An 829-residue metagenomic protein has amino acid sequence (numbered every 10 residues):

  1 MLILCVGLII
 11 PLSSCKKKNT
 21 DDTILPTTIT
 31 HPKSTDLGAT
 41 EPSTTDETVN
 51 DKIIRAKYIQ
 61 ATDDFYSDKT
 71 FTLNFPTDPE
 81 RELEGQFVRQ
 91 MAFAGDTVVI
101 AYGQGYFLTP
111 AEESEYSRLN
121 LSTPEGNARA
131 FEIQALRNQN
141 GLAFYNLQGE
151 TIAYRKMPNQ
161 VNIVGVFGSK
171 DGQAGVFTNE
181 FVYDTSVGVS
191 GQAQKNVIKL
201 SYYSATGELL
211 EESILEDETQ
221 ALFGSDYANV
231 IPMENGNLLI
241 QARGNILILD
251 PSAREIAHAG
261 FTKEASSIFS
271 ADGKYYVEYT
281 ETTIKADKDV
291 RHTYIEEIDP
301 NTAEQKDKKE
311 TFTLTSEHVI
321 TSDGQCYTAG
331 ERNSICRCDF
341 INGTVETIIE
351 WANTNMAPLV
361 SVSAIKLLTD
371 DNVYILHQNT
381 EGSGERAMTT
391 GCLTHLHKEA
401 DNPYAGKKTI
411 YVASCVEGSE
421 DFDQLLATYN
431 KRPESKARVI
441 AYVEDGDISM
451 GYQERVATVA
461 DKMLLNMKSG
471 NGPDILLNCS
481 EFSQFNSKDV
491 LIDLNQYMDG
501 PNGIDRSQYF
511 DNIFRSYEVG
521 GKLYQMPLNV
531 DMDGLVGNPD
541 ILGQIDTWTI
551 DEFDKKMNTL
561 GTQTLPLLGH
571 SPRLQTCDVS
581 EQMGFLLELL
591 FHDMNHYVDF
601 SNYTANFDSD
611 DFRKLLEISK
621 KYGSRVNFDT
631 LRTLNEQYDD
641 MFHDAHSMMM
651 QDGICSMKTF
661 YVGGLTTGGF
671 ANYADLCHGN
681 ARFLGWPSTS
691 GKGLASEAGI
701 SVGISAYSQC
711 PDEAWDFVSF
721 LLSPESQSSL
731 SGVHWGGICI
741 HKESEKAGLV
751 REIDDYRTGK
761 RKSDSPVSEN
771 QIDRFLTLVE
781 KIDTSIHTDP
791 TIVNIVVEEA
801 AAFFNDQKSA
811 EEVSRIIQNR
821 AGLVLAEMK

Functional and structural regions predicted by a protein language model:
M1-C15: Sec-dependent N-terminal signal peptides of Gram-positive bacterial secreted proteins and lipoproteins
C15-G95, V99-I133, G149, G207 (+7 more regions): Conserved N-terminal structural module of periplasmic/extracytoplasmic solute-binding proteins
N146, S204, E518-L634, A706-D712 (+1 more regions): Helix-loop-helix "hinge/cap" segment bordering the ligand-binding cleft or interdomain interface
A253, E381-G384, K398-A405, E420-D421 (+1 more regions): Mature extracytoplasmic/periplasmic domains
I440-Y509, I545, S647-M657, N672-L676: Extracytoplasmic "Venus flytrap"/periplasmic binding protein-like
S480-G534, W548-E552, H678-P687: Hinge/lid segment of periplasmic solute-binding proteins
N495-Y509, N595-E617, G685-A695, D806: Short, solvent-exposed loop/beta-turn-alpha elements that line the ligand-binding surface or hinge of extracytoplasmic
E617-D716: Extracytoplasmic/periplasmic substrate-binding proteins
